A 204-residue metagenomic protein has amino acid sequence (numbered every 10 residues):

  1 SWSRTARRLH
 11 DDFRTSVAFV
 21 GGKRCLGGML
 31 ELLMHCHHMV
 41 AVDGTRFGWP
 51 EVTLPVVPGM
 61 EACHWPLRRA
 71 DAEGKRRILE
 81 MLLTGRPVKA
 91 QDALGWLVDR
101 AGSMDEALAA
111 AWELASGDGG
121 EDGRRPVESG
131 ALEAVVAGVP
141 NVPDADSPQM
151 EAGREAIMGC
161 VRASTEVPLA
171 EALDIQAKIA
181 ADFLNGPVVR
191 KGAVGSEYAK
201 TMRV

Functional and structural regions predicted by a protein language model:
S1-G22, L30, A62-R68, V189-V204: An acidic, glycine-rich surface segment that forms the CoA-thioester-binding/catalytic face of crotonase-fold enzymes
W2-T5, W49, A111: Generic hydrophobic alpha-helical segments
R4-D12, D43, T53-A90, G102: Active-site-adjacent scaffolding segments
R7-P58: Glycine-rich beta-to-alpha active-site loop
F13, R46, A72-G74, A137 (+1 more regions): General secondary-structure edge motif
E31-H37, W65, R76-D182, R190-V204: Amphipathic alpha-helical segments at domain termini/boundaries
P50, R69, W96: Residues that scaffold the ATP/ADP-binding catalytic core of kinase and kinase-like folds
G186: Conserved mixed alpha/beta core segments that line enzyme active sites in large multi-domain catalysts
